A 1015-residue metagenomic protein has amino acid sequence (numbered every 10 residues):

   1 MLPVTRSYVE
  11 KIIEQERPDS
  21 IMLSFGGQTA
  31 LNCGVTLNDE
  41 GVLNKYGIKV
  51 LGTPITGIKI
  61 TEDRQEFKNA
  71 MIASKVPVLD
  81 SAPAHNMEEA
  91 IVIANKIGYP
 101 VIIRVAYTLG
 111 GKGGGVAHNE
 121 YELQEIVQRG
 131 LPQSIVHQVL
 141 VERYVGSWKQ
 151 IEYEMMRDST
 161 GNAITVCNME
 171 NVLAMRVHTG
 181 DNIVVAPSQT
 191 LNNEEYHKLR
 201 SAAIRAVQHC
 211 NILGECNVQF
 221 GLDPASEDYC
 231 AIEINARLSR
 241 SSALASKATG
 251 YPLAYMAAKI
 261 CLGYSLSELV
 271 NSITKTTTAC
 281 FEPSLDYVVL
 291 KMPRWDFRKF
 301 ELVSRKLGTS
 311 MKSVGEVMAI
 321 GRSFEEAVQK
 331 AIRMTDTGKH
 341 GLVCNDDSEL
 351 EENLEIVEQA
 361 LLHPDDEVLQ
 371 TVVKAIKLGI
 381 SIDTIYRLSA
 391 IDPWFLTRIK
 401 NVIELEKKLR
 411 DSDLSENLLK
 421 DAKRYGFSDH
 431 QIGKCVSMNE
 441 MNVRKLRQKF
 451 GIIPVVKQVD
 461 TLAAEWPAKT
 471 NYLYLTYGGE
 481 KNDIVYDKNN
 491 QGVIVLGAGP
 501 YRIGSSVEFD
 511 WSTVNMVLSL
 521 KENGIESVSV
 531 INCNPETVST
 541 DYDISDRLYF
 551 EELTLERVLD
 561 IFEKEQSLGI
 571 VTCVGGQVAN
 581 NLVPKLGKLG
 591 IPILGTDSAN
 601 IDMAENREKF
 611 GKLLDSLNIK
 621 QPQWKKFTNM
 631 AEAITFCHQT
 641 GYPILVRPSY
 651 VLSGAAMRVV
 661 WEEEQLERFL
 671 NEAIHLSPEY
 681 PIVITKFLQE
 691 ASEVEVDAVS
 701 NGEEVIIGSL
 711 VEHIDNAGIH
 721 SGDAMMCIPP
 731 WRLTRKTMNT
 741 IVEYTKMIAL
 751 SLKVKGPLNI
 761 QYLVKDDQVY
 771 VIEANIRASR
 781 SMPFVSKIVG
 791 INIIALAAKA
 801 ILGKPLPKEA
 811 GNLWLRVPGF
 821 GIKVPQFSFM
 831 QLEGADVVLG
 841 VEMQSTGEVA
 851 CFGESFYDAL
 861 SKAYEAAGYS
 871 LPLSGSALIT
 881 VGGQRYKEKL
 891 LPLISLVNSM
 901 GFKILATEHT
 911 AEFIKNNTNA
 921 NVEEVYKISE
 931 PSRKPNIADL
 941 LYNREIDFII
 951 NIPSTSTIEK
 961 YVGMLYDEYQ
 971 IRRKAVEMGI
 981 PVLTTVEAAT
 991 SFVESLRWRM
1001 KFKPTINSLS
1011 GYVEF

Functional and structural regions predicted by a protein language model:
M1-V76, H85-V92, K445-F450, K457-I619 (+4 more regions): ATP-binding N-terminal substructure of ATP-dependent carboxylate-amine bond-forming enzymes
P3-Y8, I12-R17, T29, S74 (+20 more regions): ATP-dependent carboxylate activation and anion-phosphoryl transfer catalytic cores that bind Mg-ATP to form
V92-I102, F636-P643: Acidic/histidine-enriched active-site and ligand-binding environments that engage anionic O-linkages
Y425, Q431-C435: Extended, domain-scale alpha-helical bundle/helix-rich regions
E440, P454-V456: Long amphipathic alpha-helical scaffold segments
